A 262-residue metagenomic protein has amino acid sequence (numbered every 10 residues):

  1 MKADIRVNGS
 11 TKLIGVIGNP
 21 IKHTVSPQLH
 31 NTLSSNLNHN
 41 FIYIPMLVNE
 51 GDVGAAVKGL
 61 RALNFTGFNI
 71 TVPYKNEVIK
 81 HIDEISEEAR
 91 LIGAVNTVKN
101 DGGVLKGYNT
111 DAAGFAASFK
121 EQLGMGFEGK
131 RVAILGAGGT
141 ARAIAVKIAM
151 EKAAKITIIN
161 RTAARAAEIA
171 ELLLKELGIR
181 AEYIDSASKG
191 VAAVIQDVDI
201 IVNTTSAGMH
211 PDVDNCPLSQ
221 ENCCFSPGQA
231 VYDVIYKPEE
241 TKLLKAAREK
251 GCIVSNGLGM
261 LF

Functional and structural regions predicted by a protein language model:
K2-L123, F262: Phosphate/diphosphate ligand-binding glycine-rich loop within oxidoreductases
V7-N8, F127-E128, K152, L218-G228: Short, conserved loop/helix-junction motifs that constitute active-site signature segments in enzyme catalytic cores
L13, R131, A154-I156, R180: Residues at the starts of beta-strands that form the adenosine-phosphate
G18, G107-A112, F119, L123-M150 (+2 more regions): Glycine-rich adenosine-cofactor-binding loop
K22, A164, K237: Conserved Rossmann-like nucleotide-cofactor binding loop
A117, E121, Y236-K237, C252-F262: Active-site capping/gating segments
E151-L177: NAD(P)-binding Rossmann-fold cofactor-contacting core
R180-S255: Rossmann-like adenosine-cofactor binding region
